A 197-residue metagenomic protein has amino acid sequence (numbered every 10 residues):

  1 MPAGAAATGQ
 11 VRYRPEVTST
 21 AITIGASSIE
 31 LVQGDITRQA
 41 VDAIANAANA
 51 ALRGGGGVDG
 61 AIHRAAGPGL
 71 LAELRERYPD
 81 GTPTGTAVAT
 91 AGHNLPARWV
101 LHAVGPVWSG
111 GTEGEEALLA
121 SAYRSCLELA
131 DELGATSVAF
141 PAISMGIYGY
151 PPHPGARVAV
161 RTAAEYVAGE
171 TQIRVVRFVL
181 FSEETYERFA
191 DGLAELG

Functional and structural regions predicted by a protein language model:
P2-G4, V11-E132: Glycine-/small-residue-enriched capping loops at alpha/beta junctions
R12, V107-G197: Phosphate/ribose-phosphate-bearing ligand recognition and processing surfaces, centered on ADP-ribose/NAD(+/P+) systems
